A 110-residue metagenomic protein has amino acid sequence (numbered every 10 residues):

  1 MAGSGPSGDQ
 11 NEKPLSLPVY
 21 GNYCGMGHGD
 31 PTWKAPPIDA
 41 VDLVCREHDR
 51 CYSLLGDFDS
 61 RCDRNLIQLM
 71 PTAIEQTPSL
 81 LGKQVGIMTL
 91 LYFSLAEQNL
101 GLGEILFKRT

Functional and structural regions predicted by a protein language model:
M1-T110: Extended terminal accessory/targeting regions
